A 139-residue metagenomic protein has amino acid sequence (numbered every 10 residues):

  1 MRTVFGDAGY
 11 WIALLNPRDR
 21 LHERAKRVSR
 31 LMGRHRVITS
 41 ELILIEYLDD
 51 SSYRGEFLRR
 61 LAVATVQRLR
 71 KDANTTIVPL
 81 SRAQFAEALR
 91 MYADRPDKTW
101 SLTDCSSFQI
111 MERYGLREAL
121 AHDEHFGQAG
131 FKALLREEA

Functional and structural regions predicted by a protein language model:
M1-R20: Metal-dependent nucleic-acid phosphoesterase active-site entry motif
F5-G6, R24-R54, I77-L80: PIN/NYN-family metal-dependent endoribonuclease catalytic core
W11, L44, F126-G127: A generic structural signal for short hydrophobic patches within well-formed alpha-helices
E41-L42, D104, D123-E124: Short secondary-structure boundary segments
D49-V78: Helix-adjacent hinge/juxtasegments
T75-E118: Active-site neighborhoods of divalent-metal-dependent phosphate/nucleic-acid chemistry enzymes
F108-A139: Acidic, PIN/NYN-like endoribonuclease modules and their adjacent C-terminal/linker elements
